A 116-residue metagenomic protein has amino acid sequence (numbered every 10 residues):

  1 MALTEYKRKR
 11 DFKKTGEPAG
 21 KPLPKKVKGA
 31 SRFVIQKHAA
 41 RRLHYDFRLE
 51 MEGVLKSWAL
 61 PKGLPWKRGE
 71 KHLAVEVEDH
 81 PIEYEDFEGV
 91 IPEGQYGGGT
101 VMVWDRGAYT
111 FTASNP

Functional and structural regions predicted by a protein language model:
M1-P116: A charge-rich, low-complexity, intrinsically flexible signal that marks solvent-exposed coils, linkers, repeats
